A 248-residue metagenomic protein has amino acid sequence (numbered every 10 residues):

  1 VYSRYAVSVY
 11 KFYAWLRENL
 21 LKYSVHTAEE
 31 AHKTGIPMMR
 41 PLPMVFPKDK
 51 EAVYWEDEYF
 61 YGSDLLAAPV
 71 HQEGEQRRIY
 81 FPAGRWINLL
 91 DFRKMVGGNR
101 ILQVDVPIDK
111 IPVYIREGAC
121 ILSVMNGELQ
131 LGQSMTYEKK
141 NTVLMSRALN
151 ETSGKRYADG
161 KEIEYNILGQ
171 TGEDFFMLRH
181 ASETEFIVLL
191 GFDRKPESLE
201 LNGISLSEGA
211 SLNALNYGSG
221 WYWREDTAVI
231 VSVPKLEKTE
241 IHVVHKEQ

Functional and structural regions predicted by a protein language model:
V1-R179, L189-P196, G203: Catalytic core of carbohydrate-active enzymes
F60, H180-S182, R224, P234-L236: Surface-exposed coil/turn segments at beta-strand junctions on protein surfaces, enriched
I163-Q170, E208-A210, Y217-Y222, I241-K246: Generic structural motif
E183-I187: Short amphipathic, basic-aromatic surface patches that mediate peripheral association with negatively charged
S198-E200, K235: Acidic/proline-rich low-complexity IDRs
I204-P234: Extracellular/luminal ectodomains and secreted, surface-exposed scaffolds of diverse proteins
D226-Q248: Surface-exposed interaction regions enriched in Ser/Thr/Asp/Glu that occur as long low-complexity tracts or repetitive
